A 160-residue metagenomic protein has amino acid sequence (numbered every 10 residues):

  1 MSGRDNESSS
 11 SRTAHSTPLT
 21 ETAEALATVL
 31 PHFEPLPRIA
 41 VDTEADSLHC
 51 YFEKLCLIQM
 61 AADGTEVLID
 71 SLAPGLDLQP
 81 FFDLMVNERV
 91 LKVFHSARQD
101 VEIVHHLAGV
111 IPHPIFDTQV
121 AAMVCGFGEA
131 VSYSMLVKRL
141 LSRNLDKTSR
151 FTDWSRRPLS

Functional and structural regions predicted by a protein language model:
M1-I39, T43: N-terminal accessory regions of nucleic-acid-interacting proteins
L19, Q59, G64-S160: Active-site-proximal helix-loop-helix substrate-binding element of RNase H-like nuclease domains
L26, L48-C50: Short N-terminal binding/cap micro-motifs at the start of the first secondary-structure element
E34, E53, E88: Structured loop/turn residues at beta-strand edges in well-structured enzyme cores
P37, K54-C56, T65: A generic structural signal for short beta-strands and their flanking turns/coil linkers
A40, H49, L57-M60: Non-catalytic, usually N-terminal nucleic-acid engagement modules in DNA/RNA processing proteins
C50-K54, L68-S71: Short, glycine/acidic-enriched capping/hinge loops at junctions between secondary-structure elements
